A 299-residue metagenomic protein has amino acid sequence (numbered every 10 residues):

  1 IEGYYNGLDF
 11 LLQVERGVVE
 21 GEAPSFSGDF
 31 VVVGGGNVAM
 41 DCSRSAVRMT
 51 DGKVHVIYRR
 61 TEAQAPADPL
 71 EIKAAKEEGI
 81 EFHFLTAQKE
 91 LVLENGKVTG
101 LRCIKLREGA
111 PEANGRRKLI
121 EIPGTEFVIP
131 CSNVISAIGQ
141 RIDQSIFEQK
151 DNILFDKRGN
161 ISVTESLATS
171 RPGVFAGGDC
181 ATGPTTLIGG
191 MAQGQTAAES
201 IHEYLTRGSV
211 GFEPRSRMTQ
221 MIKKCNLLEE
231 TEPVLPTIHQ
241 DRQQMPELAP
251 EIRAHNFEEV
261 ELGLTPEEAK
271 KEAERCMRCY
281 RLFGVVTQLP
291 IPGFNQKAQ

Functional and structural regions predicted by a protein language model:
E2-S27, P111-P184, E232-V234: FAD-site-proximal beta/loop scaffold in flavoenzymes
Y5, E81-H83, R102: General small-molecule cofactor/ligand-binding pocket signal
V14, S43-E90, S209-L228: Rossmann-like dinucleotide-binding cores of NAD(P)H-dependent redox enzymes
V19-D51: Rossmann-like NAD(P)H-binding beta-loop-alpha module
G35, Y58-T61, D179: Cofactor-binding loop segments of dinucleotide-utilizing enzymes, especially the Rossmann-like FAD- and NAD(P)+-binding
C42, C180-G211: A conserved FAD-binding loop/helix module that cradles the flavin
E77, A87-K97, T196, E203-V285 (+2 more regions): Mid-to-C-terminal Rossmann-like scaffold of FAD/NAD(P)H-dependent oxidoreductases
